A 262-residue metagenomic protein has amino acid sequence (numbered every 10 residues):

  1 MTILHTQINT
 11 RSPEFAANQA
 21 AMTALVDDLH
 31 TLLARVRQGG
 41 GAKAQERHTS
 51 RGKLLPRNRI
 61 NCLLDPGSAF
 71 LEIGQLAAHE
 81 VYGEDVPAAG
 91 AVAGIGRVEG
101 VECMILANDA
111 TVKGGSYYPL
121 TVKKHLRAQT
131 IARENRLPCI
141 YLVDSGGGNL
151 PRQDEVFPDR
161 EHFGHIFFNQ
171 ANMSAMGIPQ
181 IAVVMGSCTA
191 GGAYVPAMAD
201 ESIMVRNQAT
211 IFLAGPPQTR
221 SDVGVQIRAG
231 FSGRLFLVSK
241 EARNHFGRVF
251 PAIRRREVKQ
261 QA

Functional and structural regions predicted by a protein language model:
M1-S187, G191-Y194, M198-A214, R228 (+1 more regions): Terminal-region recognition feature
T219: N-terminal cationic and glycine-rich segments that engage phosphates or anionic surfaces
D222-A262: N-terminal low-complexity segments that are often proline-rich with Ser/Thr-Pro
